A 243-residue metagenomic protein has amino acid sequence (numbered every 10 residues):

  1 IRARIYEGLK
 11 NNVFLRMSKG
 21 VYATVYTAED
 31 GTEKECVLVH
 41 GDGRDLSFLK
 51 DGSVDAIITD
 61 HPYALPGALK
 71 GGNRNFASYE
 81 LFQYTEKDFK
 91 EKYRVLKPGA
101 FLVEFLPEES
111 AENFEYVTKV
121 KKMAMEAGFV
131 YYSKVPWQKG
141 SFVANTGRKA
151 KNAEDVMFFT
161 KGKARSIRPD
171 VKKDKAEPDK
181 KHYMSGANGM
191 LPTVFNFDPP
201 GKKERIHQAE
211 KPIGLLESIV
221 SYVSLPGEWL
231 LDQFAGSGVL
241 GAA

Functional and structural regions predicted by a protein language model:
I1-V13, M17-A243: Core catalytic lobe of class I
